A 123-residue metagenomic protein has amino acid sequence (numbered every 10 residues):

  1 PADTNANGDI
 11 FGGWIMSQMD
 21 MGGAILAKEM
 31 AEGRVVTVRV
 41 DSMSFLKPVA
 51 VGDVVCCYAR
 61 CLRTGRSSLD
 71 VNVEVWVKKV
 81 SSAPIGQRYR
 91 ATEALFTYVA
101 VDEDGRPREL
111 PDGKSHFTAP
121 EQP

Functional and structural regions predicted by a protein language model:
P1-R39, V99-P123: Hot-dog-fold acyl-thioester-processing enzymes
V40-P48: Short, charge-patterned binding micro-sites
A50-V51, L62-P123: HotDog/MaoC-like acyl-thioester-processing domains
